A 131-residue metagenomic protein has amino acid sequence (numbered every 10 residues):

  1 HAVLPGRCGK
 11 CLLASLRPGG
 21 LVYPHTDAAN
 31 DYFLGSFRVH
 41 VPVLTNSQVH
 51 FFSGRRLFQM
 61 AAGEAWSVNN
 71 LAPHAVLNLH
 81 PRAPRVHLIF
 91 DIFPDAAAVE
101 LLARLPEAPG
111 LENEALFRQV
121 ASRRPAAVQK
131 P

Functional and structural regions predicted by a protein language model:
H1-T26, N30-F33, Q48, R104-P131: Fe(II)/2-oxoglutarate oxygenase catalytic core
C8-C11, S36-H40, Q48, P73 (+1 more regions): Extracellular structured ligand-interaction cores
P18-L21, N46-Q48, L71-H74, F93-D95: Short, solvent-exposed loop/turn segments at secondary-structure junctions
P24, P42-A62: A short beta-strand-loop-beta hairpin characteristic of the jelly-roll/cupin
H25, V49-F51, V68-N69, P73-P81: Short beta-strand His + acidic residue motifs that chelate non-heme Fe in jelly-roll/DSBH and cupin folds
F37-P42, A65-S67, P81-V99: A short hydrophobic beta-strand segment most commonly corresponding to one strand of the jelly-roll/cupin
R56-Q59, F93, G110: Short, solvent-exposed aromatic-acidic interface loops
F58-L77, V86: Phosphate-end processing signature that detects enzymes handling 5′-triphosphorylated RNA and polyphosphate
